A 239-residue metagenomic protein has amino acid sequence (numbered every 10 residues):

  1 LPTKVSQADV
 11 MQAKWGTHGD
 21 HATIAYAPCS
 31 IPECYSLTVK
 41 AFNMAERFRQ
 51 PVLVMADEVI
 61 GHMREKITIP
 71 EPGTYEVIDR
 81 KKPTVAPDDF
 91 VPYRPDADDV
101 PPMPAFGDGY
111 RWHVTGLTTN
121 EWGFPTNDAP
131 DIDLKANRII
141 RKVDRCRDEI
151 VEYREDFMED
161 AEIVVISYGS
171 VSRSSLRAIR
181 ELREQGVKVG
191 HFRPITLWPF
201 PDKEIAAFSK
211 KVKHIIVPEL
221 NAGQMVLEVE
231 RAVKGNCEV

Functional and structural regions predicted by a protein language model:
L1: Active-site histidine-anchored catalytic micro-motif
K4-E58, H62, I78-T84: Conserved thiamine diphosphate
E46-V239: Flexible, low-complexity linker and terminal segments
